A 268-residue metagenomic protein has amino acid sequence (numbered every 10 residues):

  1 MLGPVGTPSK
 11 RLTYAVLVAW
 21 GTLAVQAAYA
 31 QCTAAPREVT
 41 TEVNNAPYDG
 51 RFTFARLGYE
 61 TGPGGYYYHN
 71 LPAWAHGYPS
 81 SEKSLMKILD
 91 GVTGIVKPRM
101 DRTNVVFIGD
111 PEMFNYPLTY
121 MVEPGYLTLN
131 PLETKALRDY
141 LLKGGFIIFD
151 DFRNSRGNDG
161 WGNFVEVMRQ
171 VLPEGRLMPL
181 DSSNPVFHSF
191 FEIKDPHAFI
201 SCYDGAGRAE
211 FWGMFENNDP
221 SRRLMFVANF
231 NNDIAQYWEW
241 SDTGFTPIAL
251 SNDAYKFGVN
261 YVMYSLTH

Functional and structural regions predicted by a protein language model:
M1-K10: N-terminal secretory signal peptides that target proteins for export/translocation
Y14-Q26: Bacterial N-terminal signal peptides
Y29-L118, P124-G125, D233-H268: Aromatic-Pro/Gly-enriched surface loop or interdomain linker that acts as a lid/target-recognition segment
P36-E38, G62-Y68, N154-T243, L250 (+2 more regions): An acidic, glycine-rich "communication" segment
F54, M113, L118-W161: Short alpha-beta junction capping motif
E82-M86, T134, R138, W161-V165 (+1 more regions): Extracytoplasmic/secreted envelope proteins and their assembly/folding machinery, especially bacterial periplasmic
I95-V106, F149-R153, G175-S183: Surface-exposed patches in mature extracellular/periplasmic domains of secreted proteins
G145, R169-P173, L266: Hydrophobic/aromatic-lined pockets within catalytic cores
